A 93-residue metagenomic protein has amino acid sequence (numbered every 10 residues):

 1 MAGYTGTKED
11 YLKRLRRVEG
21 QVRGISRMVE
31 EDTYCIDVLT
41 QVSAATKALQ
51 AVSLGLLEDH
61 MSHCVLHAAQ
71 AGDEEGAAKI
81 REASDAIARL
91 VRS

Functional and structural regions predicted by a protein language model:
M1-S93: Solvent-exposed interaction patches of small proteins and small membrane subunits
